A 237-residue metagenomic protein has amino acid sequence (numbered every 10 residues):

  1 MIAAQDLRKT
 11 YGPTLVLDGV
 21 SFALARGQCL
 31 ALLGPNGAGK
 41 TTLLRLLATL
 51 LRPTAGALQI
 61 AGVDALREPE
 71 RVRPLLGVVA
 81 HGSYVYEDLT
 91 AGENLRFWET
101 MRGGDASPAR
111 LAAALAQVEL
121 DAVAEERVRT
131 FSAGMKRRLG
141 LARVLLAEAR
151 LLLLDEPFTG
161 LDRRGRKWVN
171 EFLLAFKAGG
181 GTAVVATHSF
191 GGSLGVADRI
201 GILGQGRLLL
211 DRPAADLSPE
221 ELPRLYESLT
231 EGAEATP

Functional and structural regions predicted by a protein language model:
L33-P35: The feature captures the beta-strand-to-loop junction immediately N-terminal to the Walker
A48: Helix-to-loop junction immediately C-terminal to a conserved catalytic motif
G56-D64, V72: Conserved ABC transporter NBD signature motif
R96, T100, A106-V123: Conserved ABC ATPase "signature" region
L152-D155: Catalytic Walker B motif of ABC-type/P-loop ATPase nucleotide-binding domains
T187-H188: H-loop/switch region of ABC-family ATPase nucleotide-binding domains
